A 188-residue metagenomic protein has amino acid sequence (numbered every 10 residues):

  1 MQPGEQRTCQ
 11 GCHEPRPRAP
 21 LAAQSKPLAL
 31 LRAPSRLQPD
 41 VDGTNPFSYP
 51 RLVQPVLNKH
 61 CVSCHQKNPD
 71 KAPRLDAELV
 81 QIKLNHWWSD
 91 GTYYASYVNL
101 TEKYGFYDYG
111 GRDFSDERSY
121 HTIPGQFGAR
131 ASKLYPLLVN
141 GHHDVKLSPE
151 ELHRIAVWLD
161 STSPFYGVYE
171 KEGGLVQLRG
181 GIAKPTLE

Functional and structural regions predicted by a protein language model:
M1-E188: Aromatic- and Gly/Pro-enriched helix-to-coil junctions and flexible linker segments
